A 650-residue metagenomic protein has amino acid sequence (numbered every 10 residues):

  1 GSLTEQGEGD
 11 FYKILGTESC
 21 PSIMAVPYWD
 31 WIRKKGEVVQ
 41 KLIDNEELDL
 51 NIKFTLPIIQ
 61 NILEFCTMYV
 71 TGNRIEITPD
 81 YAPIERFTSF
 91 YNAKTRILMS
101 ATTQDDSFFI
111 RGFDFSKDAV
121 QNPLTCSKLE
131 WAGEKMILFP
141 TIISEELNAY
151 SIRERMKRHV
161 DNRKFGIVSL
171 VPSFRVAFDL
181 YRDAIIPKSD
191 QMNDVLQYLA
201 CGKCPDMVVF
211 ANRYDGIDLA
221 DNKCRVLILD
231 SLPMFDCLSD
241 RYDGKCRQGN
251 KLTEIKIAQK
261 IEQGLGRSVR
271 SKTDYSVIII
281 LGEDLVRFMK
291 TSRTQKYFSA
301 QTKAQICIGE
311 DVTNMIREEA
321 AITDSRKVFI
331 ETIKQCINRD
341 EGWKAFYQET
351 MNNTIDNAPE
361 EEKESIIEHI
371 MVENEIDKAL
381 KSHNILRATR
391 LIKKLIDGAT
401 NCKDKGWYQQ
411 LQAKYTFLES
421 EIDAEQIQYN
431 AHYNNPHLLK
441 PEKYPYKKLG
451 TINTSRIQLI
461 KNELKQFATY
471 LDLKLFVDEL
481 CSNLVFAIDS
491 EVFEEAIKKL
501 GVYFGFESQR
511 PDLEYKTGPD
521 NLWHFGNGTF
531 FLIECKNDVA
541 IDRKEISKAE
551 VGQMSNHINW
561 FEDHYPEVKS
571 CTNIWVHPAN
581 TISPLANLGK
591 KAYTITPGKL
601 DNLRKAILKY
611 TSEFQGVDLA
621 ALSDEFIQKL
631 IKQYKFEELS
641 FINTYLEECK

Functional and structural regions predicted by a protein language model:
G1-N148, R153-F165, P172-L180, I306-F329: Conserved coupling segment at the C-terminus of the helicase ATP-binding
M99-Y150, A220-K245, K499, R510-L513 (+1 more regions): Metal-dependent catalytic core segments for phosphate chemistry
I142-I143, Y198-R287, V539, P578: Conserved RecA-like P-loop NTPase helicase motor core
F174-A177, Q191-Y198, G202, L227-S231 (+2 more regions): Catalytic core segments in nucleotide and nucleic-acid processing enzymes
R175, S271-A399, D404, D618-K650: Long, largely alpha-helical accessory region at the distal end of helicase-like NTP-driven motors
V372-E375, Q409, T416: TPR repeat positional signature
D377-K381, K414-E419, K498: Hydrophobic/aromatic side-chain positions at a characteristic register within alpha-helices of tetratricopeptide repeats
Q428-A431, N435-I488: Interdomain/boundary linker segments immediately adjacent to catalytic/signaling cores
